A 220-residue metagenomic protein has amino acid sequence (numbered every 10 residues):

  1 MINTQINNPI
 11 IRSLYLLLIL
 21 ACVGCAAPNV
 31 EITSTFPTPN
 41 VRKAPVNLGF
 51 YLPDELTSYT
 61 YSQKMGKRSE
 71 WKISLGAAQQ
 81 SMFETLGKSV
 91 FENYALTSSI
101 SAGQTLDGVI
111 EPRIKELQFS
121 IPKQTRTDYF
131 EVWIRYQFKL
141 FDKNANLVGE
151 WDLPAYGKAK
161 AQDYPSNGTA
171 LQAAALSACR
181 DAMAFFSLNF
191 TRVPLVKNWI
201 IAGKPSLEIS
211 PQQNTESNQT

Functional and structural regions predicted by a protein language model:
M1-C25: Sec-dependent bacterial lipoprotein signal peptides
C25-T85, R192-T220: A structural "domain/chain start" motif
A27-T35, T97-E150, A159-Q162: Surface-exposed short loop/turn segments
K67-G76, N144-T191: Short secondary-structure boundary motifs at beta->alpha junctions and helix caps
A77-S101: Mid-chain, structured segments of secreted extracytoplasmic proteins
G87-L96, M183-T191, L195: Sec-exported extracytoplasmic/periplasmic mature domains
A102-I114, K158-L176, S187-I209: A short, hydrophobic/aromatic-rich structural module that often spans a beta strand with its adjoining loop
